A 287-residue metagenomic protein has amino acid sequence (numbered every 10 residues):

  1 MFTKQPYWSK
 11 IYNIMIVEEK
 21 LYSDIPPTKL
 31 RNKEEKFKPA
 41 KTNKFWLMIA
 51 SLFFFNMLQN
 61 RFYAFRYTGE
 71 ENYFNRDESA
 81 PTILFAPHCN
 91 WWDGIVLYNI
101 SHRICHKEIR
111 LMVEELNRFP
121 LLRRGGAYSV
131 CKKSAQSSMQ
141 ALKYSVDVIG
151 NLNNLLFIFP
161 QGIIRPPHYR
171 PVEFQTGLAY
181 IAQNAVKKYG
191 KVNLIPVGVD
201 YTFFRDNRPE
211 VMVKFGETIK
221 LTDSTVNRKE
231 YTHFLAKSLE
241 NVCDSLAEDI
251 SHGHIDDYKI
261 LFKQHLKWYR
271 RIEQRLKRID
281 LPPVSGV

Functional and structural regions predicted by a protein language model:
F2-I25, L30, E34, L142-V287: Non-catalytic C-terminal accessory region of glycerolipid acyltransferases and related lyso-lipid remodeling enzymes
K38-A64, N117-G126, K263-S285: Alpha-helical membrane-targeting segments
M48, F53-H88: Helix-to-loop junction immediately C-terminal to a conserved catalytic motif
F53, V96-I100, G126-A127, L142-S145 (+1 more regions): "Short basic amphipathic alpha-helical interaction patches in structured regions
Y63, A135-M139, Q175: A conditional alpha-helix N-cap/helix-loop micro-motif detector
Y67, M139-L142: Structural motif corresponding to alpha-helix initiation and N-cap regions
N72-F74, L116-R118, S134, Y201-F203 (+1 more regions): Residue-level detector of flexible, active-site-proximal loop/helix-junction positions within diverse enzyme catalytic
R76-Q136: Catalytic core of membrane glycerolipid acyltransferases/transacylases, capturing the structured, soluble-facing
